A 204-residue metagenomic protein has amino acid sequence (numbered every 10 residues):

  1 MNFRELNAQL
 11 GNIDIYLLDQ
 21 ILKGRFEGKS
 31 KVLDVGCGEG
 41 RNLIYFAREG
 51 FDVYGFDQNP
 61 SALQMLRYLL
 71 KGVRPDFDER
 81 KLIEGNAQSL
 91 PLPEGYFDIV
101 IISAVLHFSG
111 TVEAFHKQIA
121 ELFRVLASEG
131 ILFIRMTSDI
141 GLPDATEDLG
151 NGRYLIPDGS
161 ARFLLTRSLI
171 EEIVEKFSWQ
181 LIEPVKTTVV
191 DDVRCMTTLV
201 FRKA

Functional and structural regions predicted by a protein language model:
M1-Q88, F133-A204: Class I (Rossmann-like) S-adenosyl-L-methionine-dependent methyltransferase catalytic domain, capturing the SAM-binding
S30, Y96, E129-G130: Surface-exposed loop/turn positions
P60, V112-H116: Non-membrane alpha-helical structural segments and their capping/turn regions in soluble enzymes
Q88-V100: A short acidic, Gly/Pro-enriched loop at the edge of an enzyme's catalytic core that lines a small-molecule cofactor
I99-E113: A short SAM/SAH-binding and catalytic strip from SAM-dependent methyltransferases
L106, Q118, S138: Flexible, active-site-proximal loop/turn residues at the rims of small-molecule/cofactor binding pockets and catalytic
H116-S128: A short glycine-rich, Lys/Arg-flanked "PGG" loop and its adjoining helix->strand segment in the class I
